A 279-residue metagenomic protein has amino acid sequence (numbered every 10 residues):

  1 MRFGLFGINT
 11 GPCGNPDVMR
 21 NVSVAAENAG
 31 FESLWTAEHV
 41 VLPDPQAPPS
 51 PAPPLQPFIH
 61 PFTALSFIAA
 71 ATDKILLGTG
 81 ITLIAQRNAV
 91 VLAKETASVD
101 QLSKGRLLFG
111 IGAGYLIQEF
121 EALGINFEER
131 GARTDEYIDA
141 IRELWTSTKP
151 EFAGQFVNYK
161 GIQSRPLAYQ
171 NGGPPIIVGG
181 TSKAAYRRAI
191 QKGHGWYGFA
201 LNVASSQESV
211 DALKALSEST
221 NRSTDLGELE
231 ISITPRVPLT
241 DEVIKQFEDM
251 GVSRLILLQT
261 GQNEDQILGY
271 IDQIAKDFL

Functional and structural regions predicted by a protein language model:
M1-A71, G172-P174, D277-L279: N-terminal beta1-alpha1-beta2 module of alpha/beta enzyme domains
M1-E32, L108-G110, I125-E128, D139-R142 (+1 more regions): C-terminal amphipathic alpha-helical "assembly" element that mediates oligomerization/partner interfaces or acts as
D17-R20, V24, S66, V90 (+3 more regions): Alpha-helical segments flanking ligand/cofactor-binding loops in enzyme cores
E38, G180-T181, A200, Q259: Residues that line or immediately flank small-molecule/substrate-binding pockets and catalytic motifs
L42-S50, I75, T79, I84-K192 (+3 more regions): Internal, glycine-rich beta/alpha segment that forms the wall or movable "lid" of small-molecule/cofactor binding
